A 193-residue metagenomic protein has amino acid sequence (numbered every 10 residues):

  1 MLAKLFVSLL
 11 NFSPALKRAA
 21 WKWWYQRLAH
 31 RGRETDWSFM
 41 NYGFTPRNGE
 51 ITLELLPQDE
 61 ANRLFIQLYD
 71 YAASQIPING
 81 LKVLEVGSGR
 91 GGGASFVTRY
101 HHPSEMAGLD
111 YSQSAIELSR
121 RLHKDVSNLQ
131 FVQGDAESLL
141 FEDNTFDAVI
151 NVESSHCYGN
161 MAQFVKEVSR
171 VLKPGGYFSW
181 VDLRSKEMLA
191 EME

Functional and structural regions predicted by a protein language model:
M1-F39: N-terminal auxiliary segments of SAM/dcSAM-dependent transferases
N62-N79: Conserved alpha-helix/loop element of class I SAM-dependent methyltransferases that forms part of the SAM/SAH-binding
R90-H102: Conserved SAM-binding loop of SAM-dependent methyltransferases across substrates and taxa, primarily the Class I
S112: Conserved SAM/SAH-binding beta-strand->alpha-helix loop
D125-E137: Conserved SAM-binding strand-loop segment of SAM-dependent methyltransferases
E137-V149: A short acidic, Gly/Pro-enriched loop at the edge of an enzyme's catalytic core that lines a small-molecule cofactor
A162-P174: A short glycine-rich, Lys/Arg-flanked "PGG" loop and its adjoining helix->strand segment in the class I
G175-D182: Conserved beta-strand signature within the Rossmann-like core of class I S-adenosyl-L-methionine
